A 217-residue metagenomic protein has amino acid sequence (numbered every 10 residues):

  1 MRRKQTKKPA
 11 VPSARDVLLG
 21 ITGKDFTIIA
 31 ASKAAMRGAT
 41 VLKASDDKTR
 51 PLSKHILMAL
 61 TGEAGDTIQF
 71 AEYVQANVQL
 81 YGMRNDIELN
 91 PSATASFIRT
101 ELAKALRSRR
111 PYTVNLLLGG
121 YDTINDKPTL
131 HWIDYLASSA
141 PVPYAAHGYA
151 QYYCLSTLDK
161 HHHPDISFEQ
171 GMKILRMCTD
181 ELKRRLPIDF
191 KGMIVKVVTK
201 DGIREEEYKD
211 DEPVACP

Functional and structural regions predicted by a protein language model:
M1-P217: Long, low-complexity N-terminal extensions
